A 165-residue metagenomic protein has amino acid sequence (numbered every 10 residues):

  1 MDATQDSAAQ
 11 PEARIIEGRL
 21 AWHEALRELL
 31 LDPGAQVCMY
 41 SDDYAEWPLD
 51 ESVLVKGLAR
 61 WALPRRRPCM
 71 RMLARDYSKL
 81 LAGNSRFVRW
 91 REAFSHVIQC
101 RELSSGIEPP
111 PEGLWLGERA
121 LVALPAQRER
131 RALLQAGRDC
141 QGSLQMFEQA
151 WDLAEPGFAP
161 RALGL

Functional and structural regions predicted by a protein language model:
M1-D32: Extended, compositionally biased accessory segments flanking or bridging domains
D2-T4, E12, I16, A123-L165: Signature of lipid phosphatidyltransferase scaffolds
G18-A21, D50, D139: Soluble or luminal CAZymes and related metallo-dependent hydrolases
A21-H23, L54, S143: Amphipathic coiled-coil/heptad-repeat helices and related helical stalk/stem segments that mediate oligomerization
L29-A93: Primarily the HKD phosphodiesterase
V37, I98-F147: HKD (HxKxxxxD) catalytic microenvironment of the phospholipase D
S41, C69, A74, I98 (+2 more regions): Long, hydrophobic, amphipathic alpha-helical segments used as structural scaffolds
A93, V97-C100, A150-L153: Mid-sequence acidic-hydrophobic segments that form the walls of catalytic/ligand-binding cavities or oligomerization
